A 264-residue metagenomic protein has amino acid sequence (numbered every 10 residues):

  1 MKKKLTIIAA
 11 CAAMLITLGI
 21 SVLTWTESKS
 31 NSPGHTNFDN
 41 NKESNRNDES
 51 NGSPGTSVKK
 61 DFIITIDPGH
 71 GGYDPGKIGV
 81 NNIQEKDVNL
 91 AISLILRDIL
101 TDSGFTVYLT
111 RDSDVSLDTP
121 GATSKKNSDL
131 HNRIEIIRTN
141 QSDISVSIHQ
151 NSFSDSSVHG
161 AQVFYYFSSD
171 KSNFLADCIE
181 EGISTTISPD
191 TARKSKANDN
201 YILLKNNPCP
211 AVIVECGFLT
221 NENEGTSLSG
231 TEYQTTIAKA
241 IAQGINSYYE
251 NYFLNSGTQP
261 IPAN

Functional and structural regions predicted by a protein language model:
M1-A13: N-terminal Sec-pathway targeting helices
L15-W25: Hydrophobic alpha-helical membrane-insertion segments, chiefly the h-region of N-terminal signal peptides
T24-T65, D98, D102-T106, F253-N264: N-terminal, intrinsically disordered, polar/charged segments of Gram-positive cell-envelope systems that serve as
R46-T65, H70-D177: Catalytic-core regions of hydrolytic enzymes
I95, I99, G182, G244: Rossmann-fold NAD(P)-dependent oxidoreductase module
T101, S184-S188, N246, E250: A general structural signal for alpha-helical elements within enzymatic catalytic domains
N140, S154, A192-N264: Active-site-adjacent mobile loop/cap segments within catalytic or ligand-binding domains
S172-A197: Active-site-adjacent substrate-binding region of metalloamidase/peptidase-like peptide-processing proteins
